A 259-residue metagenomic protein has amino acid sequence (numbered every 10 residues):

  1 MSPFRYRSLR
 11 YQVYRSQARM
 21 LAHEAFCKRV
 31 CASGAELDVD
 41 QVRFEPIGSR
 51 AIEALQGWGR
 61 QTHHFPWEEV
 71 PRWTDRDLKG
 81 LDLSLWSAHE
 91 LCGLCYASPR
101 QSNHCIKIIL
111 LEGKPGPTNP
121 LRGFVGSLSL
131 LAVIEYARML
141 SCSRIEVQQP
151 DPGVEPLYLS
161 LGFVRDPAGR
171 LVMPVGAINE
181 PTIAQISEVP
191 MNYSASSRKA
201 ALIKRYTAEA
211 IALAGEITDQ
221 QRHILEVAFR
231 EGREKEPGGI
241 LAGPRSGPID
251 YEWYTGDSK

Functional and structural regions predicted by a protein language model:
M1-L121, E135-E146, G153, L159-R205 (+3 more regions): Non-catalytic substrate-recognition and accessory regions of acyl/acetyltransferase enzymes
P120-A132: Conserved acetyl-CoA pyrophosphate-binding loop and the N-cap/start of the following alpha-helix in GNAT-like
T255-K259: Short acidic DE-rich linear segments
